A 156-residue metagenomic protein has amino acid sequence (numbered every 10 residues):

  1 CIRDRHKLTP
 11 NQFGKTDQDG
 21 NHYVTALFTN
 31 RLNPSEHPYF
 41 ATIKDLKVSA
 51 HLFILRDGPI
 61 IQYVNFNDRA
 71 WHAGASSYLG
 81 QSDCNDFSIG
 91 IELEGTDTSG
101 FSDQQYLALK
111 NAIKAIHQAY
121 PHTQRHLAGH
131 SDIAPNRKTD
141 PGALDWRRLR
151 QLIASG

Functional and structural regions predicted by a protein language model:
C1-I2: Short, small-residue-biased leader/transition segments that mark boundaries at the very start of proteins
H6-L8, N65, F87-S99: Cell-envelope and extracellular/periplasmic
P10-Q18, I61-Y63, W71-H72: Short, solvent-exposed loop/turn elements at domain surfaces
T25-T42, V48, W71-S77: N-terminal post-signal-peptidase region of extra-cytosolic proteins
K47-S49, D86-S88: Extracytoplasmic
L55-D57: Short acidic-glycine loop/turn motifs at beta-strand connectors
L79-D86: Short glycine/proline-enriched loop/turn "hinge" motifs that connect secondary-structure elements and lie
S82, T96-G156: Basic/polar, cationic surfaces and motifs that engage anionic cell-wall and phosphate/carboxylate ligands
